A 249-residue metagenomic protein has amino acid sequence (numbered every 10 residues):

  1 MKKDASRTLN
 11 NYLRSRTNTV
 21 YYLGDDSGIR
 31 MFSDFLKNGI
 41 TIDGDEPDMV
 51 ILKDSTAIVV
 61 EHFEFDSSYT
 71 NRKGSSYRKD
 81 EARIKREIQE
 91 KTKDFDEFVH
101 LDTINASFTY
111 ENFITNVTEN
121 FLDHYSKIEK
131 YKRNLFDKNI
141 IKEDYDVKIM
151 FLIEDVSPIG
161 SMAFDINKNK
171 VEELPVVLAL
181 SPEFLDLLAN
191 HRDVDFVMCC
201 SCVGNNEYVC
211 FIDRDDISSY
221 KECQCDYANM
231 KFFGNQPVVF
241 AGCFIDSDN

Functional and structural regions predicted by a protein language model:
M1-G44, F65-N249: Metal-dependent nuclease catalytic core centered on acidic motifs
M49-I51, I58-E64: Conserved catalytic cores of phosphodiester-cleaving nucleases, focusing on short active-site segments
